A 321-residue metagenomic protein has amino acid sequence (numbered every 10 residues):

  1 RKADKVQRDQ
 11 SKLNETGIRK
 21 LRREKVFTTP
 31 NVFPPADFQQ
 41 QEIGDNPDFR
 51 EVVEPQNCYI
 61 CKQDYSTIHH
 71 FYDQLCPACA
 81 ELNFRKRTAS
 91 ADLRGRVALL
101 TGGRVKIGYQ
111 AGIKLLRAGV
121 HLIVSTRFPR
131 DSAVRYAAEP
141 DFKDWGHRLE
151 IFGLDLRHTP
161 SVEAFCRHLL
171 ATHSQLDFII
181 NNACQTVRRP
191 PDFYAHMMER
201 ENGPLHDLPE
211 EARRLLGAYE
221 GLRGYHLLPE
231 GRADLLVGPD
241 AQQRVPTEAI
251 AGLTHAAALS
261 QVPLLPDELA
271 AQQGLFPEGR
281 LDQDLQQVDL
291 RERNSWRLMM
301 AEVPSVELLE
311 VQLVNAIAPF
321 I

Functional and structural regions predicted by a protein language model:
R1-E310: Short-chain dehydrogenase/reductase
L313: Phosphate-coordinating loops and pocket residues in cytosolic domains that bind phosphorylated ligands
P319-F320: Conserved internal alpha-helix within the Rossmann fold of NAD(P)-dependent oxidoreductases
